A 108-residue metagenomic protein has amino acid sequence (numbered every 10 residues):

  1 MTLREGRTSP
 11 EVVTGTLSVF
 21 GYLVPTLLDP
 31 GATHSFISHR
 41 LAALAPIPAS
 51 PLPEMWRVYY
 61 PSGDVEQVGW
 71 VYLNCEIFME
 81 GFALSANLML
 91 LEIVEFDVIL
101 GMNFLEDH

Functional and structural regions predicted by a protein language model:
M1-H108: Short linear "hotspot" motifs
